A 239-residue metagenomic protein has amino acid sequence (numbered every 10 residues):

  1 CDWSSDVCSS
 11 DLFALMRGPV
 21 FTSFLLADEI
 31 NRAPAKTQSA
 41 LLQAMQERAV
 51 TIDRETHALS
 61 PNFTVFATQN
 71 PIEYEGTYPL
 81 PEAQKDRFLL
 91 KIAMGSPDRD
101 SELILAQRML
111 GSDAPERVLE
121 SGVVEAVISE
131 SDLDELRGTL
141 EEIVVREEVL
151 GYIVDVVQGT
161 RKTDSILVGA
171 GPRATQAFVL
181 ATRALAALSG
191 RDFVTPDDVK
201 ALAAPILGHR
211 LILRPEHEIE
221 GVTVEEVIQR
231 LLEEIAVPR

Functional and structural regions predicted by a protein language model:
C1-S9: Short, small-residue-biased leader/transition segments that mark boundaries at the very start of proteins
D6, A33-T37, M45-I128, L133-I143 (+1 more regions): Canonical AAA+ ATPase core
C8-L26: Conserved alpha-helical scaffold flanking the Walker A/P-loop in AAA+ ATPase domains
D28-E29, A40: Walker B catalytic acidic pair
L41, F88, I153, T182 (+1 more regions): Residue-level signature of catalytic and energy-coupling elements of molecular machines, predominantly ATP/GTP-dependent
V118-T175: Conserved AAA+ ATPase small/helical "lid" subdomain
G159-R239: C-terminal engagement/docking regions of AAA+ P-loop ATPases
